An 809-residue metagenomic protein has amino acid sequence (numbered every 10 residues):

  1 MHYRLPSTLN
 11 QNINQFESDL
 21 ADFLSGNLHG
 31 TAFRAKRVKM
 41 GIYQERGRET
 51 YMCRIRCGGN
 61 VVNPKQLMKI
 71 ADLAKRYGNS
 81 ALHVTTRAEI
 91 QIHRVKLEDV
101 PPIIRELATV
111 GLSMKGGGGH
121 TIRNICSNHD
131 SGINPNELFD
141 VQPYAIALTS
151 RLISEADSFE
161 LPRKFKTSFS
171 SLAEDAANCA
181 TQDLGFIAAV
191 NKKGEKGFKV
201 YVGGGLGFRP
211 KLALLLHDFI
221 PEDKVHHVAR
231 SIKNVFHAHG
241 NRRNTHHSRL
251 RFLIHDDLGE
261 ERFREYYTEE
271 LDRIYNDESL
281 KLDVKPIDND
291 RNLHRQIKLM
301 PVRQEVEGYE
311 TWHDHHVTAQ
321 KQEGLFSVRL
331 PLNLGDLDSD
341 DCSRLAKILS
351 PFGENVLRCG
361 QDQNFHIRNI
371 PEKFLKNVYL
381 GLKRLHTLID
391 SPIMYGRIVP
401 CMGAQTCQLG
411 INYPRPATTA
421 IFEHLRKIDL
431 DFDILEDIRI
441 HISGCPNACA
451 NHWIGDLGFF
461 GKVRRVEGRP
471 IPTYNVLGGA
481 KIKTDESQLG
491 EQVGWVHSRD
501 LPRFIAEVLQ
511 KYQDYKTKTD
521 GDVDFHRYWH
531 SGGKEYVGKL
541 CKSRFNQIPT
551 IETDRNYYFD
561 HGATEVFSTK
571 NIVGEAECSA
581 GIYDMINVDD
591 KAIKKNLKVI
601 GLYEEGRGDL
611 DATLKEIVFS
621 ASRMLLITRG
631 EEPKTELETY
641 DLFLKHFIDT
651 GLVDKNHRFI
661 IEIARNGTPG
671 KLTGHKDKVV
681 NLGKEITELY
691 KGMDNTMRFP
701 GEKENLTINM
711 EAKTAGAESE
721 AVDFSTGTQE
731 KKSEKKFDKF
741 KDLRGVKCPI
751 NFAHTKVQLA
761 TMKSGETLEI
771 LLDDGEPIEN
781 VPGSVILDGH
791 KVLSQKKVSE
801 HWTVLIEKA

Functional and structural regions predicted by a protein language model:
M1-N596: Peripheral terminal and linker regions in Fe-S/redox and tRNA-modifying enzymes
Y266-E270, K542-Q547, I648-N666, A721 (+1 more regions): Charged/polar, low-hydrophobicity segments characteristic of intrinsically disordered regions and flexible loops
V523, G608-A612, K634: Short, solvent-exposed positions on alpha-helices
S568-S579, T707-S725, Q729: Acidic, low-complexity intrinsically disordered tails
A580-V599, S622-G716: Long, charged low-complexity segments
L597-G608: Helix-loop segments that flank and shape redox-cofactor active sites
R607-I627: Short, hydrophobic, well-ordered secondary-structure elements
A721-A809: Domain-level signature for proteins that mediate thiol-based redox and metal-cofactor handling
